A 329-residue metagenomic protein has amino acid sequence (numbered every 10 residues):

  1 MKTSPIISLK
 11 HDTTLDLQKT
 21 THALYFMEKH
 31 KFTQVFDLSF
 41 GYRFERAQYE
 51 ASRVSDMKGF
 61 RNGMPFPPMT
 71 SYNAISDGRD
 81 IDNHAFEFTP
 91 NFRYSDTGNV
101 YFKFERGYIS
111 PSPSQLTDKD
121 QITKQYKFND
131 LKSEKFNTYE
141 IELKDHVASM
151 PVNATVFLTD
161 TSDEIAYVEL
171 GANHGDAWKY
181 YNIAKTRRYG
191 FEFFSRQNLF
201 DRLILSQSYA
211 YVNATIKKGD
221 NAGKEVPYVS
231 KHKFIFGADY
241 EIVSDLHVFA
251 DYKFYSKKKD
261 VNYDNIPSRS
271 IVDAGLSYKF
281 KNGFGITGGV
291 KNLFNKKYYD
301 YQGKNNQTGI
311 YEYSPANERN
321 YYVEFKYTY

Functional and structural regions predicted by a protein language model:
M1, F40-R46, F102-R106, I122 (+4 more regions): Transmembrane beta-barrel strands of outer-membrane/channel proteins
M1-S95, D120, D220-N221: Signature of Gram-negative outer-membrane beta-barrel scaffolds
I7-L15, M27, M69-D77, T123-D130 (+7 more regions): Extracellular loop and loop/strand-boundary signature of outer-membrane beta-barrel proteins
Q18-H22, D80-H84, K135-Y139, H146-A148 (+6 more regions): Residues that define the transmembrane beta-barrel architecture of outer-membrane proteins
T33-V35, V156-T161, K179-V261, F294 (+1 more regions): Gram-negative outer-membrane beta-barrel transporters
V35-L38, T97-V100, S149-V152, D201-L205 (+2 more regions): Repeated loop/turn-to-beta-strand initiation elements of outer-membrane beta-barrel proteins
R93, N99-E105, I109, Q115 (+5 more regions): Membrane-embedded beta-barrel scaffold of Gram-negative outer-membrane proteins
Y108, D160-S162, K257-K259, Y278-Y329: C-terminal beta-signal and adjacent terminal beta-strands/loops of Gram-negative outer-membrane beta-barrel proteins
